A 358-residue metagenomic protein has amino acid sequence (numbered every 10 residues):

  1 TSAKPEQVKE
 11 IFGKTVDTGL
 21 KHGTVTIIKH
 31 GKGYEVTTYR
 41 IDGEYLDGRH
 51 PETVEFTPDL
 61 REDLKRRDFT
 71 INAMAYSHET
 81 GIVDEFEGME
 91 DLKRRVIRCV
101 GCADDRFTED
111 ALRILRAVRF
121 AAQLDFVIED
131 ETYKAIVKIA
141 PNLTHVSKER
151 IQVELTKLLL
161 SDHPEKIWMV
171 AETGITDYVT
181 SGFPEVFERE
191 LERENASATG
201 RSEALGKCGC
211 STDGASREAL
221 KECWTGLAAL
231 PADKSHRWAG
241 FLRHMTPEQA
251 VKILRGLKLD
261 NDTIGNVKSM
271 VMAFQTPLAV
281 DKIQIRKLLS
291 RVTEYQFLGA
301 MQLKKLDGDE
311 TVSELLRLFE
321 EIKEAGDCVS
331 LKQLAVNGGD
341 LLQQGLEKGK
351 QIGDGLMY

Functional and structural regions predicted by a protein language model:
T1-Y358: Catalytic cores of the polymerase beta-like nucleotidyltransferase superfamily and closely associated nucleotide
